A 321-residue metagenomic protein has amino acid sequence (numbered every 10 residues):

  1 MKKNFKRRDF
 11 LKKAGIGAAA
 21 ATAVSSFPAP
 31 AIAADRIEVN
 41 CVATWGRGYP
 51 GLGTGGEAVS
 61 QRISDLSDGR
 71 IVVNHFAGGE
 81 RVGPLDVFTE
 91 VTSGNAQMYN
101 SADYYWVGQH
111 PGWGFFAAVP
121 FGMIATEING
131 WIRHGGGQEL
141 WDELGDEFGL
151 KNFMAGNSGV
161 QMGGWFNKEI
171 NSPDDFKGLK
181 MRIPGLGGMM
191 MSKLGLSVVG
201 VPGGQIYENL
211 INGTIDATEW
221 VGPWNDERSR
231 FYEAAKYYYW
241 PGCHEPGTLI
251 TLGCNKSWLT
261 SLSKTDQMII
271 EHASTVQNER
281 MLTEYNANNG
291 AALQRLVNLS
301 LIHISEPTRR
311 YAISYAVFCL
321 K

Functional and structural regions predicted by a protein language model:
K2-I128, Q138-E139, E143-S305, R309-R310: N-terminal secretory/targeting leader peptides
G130-R133: Short, Φ-rich (hydrophobic/aromatic) sequence segments
E306-T308, I313-K321: Positively charged, low-complexity/disordered segments
